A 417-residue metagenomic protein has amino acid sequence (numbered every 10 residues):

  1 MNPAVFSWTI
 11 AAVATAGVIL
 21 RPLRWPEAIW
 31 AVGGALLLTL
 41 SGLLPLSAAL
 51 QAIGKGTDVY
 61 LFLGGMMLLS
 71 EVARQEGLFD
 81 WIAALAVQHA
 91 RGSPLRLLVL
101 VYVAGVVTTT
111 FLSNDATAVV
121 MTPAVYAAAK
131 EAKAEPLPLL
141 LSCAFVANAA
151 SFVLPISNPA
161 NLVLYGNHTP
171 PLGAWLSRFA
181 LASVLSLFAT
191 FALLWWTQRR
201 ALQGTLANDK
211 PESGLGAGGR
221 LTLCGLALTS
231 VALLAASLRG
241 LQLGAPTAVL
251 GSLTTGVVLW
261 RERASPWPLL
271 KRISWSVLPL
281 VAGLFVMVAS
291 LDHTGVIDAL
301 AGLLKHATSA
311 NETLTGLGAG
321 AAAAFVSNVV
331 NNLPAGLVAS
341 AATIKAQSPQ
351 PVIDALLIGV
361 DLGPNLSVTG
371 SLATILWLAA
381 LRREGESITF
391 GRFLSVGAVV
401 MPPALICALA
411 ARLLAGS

Functional and structural regions predicted by a protein language model:
M1-P3, P22-W25, A48-V59, L172-A182 (+6 more regions): Interfacial loop-to-helix junctions that mark the boundaries of transmembrane helices in multi-pass membrane
M1-T9, G56-L68, N114-A118, A149 (+6 more regions): Structural signature of hydrophobic alpha-helical transmembrane segments
P3-T15, L23-L44, G56-L68, V120 (+3 more regions): Hydrophobic mid-bilayer segments of alpha-helices in multi-pass membrane transport proteins, especially secondary
L46-L137, V277-S348: Membrane-embedded alpha-helical segments and adjacent helix-loop junctions characteristic of multi-pass solute
G92-L100, K130-C143, P170-L181, Q347-I358 (+1 more regions): Membrane-interface alpha-helices at helix entry/exit sites of multi-pass transporters
T109-V119, P136-H168, T190-W195, A324-S340 (+1 more regions): Alpha-helical transmembrane segments and, especially, the helix-loop junctions at the ends of these helices
A134, V153, G173-A217, L221 (+1 more regions): Juxtamembrane and boundary regions of transmembrane helices in multi-pass small-molecule transporters and channels
S186-S265: Long, contiguous bundles of hydrophobic transmembrane helices that form the permeation core of multi-pass
